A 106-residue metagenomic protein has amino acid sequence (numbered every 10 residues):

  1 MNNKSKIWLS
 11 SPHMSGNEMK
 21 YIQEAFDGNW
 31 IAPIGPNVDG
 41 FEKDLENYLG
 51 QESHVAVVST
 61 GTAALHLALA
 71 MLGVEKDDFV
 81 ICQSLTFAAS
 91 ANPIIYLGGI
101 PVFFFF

Functional and structural regions predicted by a protein language model:
M1-M71, E75, L97: Conserved PLP-binding active-site segment in aminotransferase class I/II-type PLP enzymes
A70, V74-F106: PLP-dependent aminotransferase-like
